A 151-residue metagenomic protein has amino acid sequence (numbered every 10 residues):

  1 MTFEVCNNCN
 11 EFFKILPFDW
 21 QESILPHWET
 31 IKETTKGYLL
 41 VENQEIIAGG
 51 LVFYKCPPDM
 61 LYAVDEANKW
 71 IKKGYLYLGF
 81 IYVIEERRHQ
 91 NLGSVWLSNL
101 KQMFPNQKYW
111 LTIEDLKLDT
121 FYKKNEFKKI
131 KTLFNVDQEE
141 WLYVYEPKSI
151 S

Functional and structural regions predicted by a protein language model:
M1-I47: Short amphipathic alpha-helix that is part of the acyltransferase structural core
M1-N7, I130, K148-S151: Short, Lys/Arg-enriched, disordered terminal segments
K32-F80, R88, V136-E140: Conserved acyl-donor/pantetheine-binding loop and adjacent beta-alpha core of acyl/acetyltransferases and related
F80-I81, L111: Extended, folded domain segments that form the structural surfaces/walls around functional sites
V83, H89-Q102, K124: Conserved acetyl-CoA-binding loop-helix of GNAT-fold acetyltransferases
L97, Q102-D115: Conserved GNAT acetyl-CoA-binding A-motif
W110-K123, F134-E139: Conserved beta-strand-loop-alpha-helix junction that forms the acyl-donor binding cleft
K128-S149: Active-site/acyl-donor-binding loops of N-acyltransferases
